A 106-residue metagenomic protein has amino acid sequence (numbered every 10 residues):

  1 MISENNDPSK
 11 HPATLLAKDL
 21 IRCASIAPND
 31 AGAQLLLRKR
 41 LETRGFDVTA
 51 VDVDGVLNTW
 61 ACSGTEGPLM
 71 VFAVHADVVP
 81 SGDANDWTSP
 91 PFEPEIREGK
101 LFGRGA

Functional and structural regions predicted by a protein language model:
I2-A106: Acidic/His- and Gly-rich active-site-bordering loop/insert found across diverse amide/peptide-bond hydrolases
